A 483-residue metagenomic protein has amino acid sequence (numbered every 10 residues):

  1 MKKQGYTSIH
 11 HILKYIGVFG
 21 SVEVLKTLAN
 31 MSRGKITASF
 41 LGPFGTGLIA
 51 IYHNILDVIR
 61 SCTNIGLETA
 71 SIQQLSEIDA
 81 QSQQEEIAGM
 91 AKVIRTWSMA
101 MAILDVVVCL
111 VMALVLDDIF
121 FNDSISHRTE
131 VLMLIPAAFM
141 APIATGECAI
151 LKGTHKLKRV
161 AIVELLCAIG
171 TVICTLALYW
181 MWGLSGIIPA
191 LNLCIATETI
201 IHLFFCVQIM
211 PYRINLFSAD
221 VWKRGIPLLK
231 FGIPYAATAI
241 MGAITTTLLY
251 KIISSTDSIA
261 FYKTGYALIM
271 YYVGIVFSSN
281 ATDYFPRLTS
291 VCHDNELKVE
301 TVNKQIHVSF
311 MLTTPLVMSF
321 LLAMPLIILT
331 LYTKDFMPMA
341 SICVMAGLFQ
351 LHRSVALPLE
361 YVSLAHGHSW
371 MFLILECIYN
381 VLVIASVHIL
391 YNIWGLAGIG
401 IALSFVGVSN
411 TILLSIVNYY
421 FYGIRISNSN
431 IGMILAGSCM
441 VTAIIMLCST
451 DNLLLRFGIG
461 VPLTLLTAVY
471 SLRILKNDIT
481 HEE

Functional and structural regions predicted by a protein language model:
M1-I12, H202-I244, D283-E300, Y420-L435: Interhelical loop/hinge segments that connect adjacent transmembrane helices in multipass membrane
M1-N30, E85-T96, H127, A219-T238 (+4 more regions): N-terminal membrane topogenesis motif
V22-N30, G34, Y52-R60, N64-I72 (+12 more regions): Short runs within selected transmembrane alpha-helices of multi-pass transporters and secretion channels
T37-V58, P189, R224-F231, Y250-Y271 (+1 more regions): Interfacial/gating helices of multi-pass transporter permease domains
N64-Q81, G153, M210-P211, G265 (+3 more regions): Helix-loop junctions and terminal segments of transmembrane helices in multi-pass membrane transport/translocation
S71, A149-G153, L157, A177-W180 (+6 more regions): C-terminal transmembrane helix end/exit motif
K92-N122, M133, V172-I173, W180 (+5 more regions): Alpha-helical transmembrane segments of multi-pass membrane transport and lipid-handling proteins
T96-T247: Hydrophobic transmembrane helix module of multi-pass membrane transport proteins
